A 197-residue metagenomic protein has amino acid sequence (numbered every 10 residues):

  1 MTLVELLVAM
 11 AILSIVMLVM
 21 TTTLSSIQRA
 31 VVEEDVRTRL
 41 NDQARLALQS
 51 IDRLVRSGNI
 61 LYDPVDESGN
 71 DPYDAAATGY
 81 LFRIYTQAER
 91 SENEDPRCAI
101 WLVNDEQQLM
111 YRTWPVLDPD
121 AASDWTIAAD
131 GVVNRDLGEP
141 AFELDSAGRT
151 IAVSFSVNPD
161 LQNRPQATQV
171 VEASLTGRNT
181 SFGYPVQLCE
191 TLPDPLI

Functional and structural regions predicted by a protein language model:
M1-D52, R56-S57: Aliphatic-rich helix starts adjacent to a transmembrane/signal segment
A9, Y85-Q87, N158: Residue-level recognition of strand-loop junctions within catalytic nucleotide-signaling folds
S25, R56, E106, N158 (+1 more regions): Residue-level marker of positions within ordered structural domains that often coincide with functionally constrained
V31-E34, T38, Y62, F182 (+1 more regions): Secondary-structure transition/capping residues
A44, G79-L81, P159: Generic alpha-helical hydrophobic packing signal
R56-D66: Short, well-structured beta-strand/strand-turn elements
D71-G148, Q187-L192: Type IV pilin-like appendage domain
N134-I197: Short linear sequence signals and composition-biased patches located at protein termini or domain-edge surfaces
